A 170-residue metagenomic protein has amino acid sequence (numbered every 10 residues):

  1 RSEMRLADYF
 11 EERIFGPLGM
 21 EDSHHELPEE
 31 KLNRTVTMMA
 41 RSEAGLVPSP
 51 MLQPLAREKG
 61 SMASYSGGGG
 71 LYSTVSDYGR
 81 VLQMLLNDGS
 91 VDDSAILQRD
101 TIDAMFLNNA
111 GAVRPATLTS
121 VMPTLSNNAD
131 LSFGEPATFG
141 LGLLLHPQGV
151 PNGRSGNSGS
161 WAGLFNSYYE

Functional and structural regions predicted by a protein language model:
R1-P151: Short, surface-exposed loop or secondary-structure junction motifs that flank catalytic or metal-binding residues
V150-S158: Short, hydrophobic/aromatic-rich segments at coil-to-beta transitions
F165-E170: Short, surface-exposed beta-strand/loop micro-motifs that present aromatic residues
